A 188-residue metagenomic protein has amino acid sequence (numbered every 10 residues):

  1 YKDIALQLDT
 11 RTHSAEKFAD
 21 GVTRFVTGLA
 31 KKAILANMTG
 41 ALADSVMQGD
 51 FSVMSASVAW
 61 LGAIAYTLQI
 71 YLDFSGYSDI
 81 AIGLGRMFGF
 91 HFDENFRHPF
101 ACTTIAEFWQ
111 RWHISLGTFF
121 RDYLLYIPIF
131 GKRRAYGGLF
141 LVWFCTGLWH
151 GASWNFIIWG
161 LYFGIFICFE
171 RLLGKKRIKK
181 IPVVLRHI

Functional and structural regions predicted by a protein language model:
Y1-I188: Membrane-embedded transmembrane alpha-helical bundles that form the catalytic cores of multi-pass lipid-modifying
